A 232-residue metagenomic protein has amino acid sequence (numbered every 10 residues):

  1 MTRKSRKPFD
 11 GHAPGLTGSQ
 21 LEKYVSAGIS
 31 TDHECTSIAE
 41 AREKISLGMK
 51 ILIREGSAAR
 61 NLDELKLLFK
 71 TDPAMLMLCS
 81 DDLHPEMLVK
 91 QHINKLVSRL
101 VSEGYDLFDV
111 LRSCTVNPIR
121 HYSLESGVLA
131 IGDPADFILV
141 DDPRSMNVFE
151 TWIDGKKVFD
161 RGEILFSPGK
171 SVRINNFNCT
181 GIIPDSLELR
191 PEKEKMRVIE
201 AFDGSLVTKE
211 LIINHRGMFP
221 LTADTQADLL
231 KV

Functional and structural regions predicted by a protein language model:
M1-I51, A59-L78, V89-E103, D109 (+1 more regions): Histidine/acidic residue-rich metal-binding segments in metalloenzymes
R54: The substrate-binding groove and active-site-proximal loops of carbohydrate-active enzymes, especially glycoside
D81: Active-site glycine-centered loops adjacent to acidic/histidine catalytic or metal-binding residues that shape
H84: Short, glycine/acidic-enriched loop or turn micro-motifs at the edges of active sites
L88-S102, F108-V232: Active-site microenvironment of metallo-dependent hydrolases
